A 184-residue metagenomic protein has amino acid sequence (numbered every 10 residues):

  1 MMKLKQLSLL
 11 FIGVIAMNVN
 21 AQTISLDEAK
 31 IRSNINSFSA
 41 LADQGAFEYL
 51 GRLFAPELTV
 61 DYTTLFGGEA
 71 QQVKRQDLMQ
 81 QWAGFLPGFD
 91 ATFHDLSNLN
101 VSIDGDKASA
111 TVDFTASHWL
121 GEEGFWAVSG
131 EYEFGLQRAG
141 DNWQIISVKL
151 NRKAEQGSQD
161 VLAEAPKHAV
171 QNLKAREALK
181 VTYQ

Functional and structural regions predicted by a protein language model:
M1-S8: Bacterial N-terminal signal peptides that target proteins for export
S8-A16: Bacterial N-terminal signal peptides
V19-P56: Short, low-complexity N-terminal intrinsically disordered segments enriched in polar/charged residues
F47, G51-F114: A solvent-exposed, acidic/Ser-Thr-rich amphipathic alpha-helical stretch
F89, S117-W126: Short, cysteine-centered beta-strand-loop-beta hairpins and adjacent loop/turn segments enriched in charged/polar
H94-L96, A127-Y132: Short, surface-exposed coil-to-beta transition loops
K107-T111, S129-E164: Short beta-strand edge/turn micro-motifs at domain boundaries
Q156-Q184: Acidic/histidine-enriched, glycine/proline-rich intrinsically disordered or flexible terminal extensions
